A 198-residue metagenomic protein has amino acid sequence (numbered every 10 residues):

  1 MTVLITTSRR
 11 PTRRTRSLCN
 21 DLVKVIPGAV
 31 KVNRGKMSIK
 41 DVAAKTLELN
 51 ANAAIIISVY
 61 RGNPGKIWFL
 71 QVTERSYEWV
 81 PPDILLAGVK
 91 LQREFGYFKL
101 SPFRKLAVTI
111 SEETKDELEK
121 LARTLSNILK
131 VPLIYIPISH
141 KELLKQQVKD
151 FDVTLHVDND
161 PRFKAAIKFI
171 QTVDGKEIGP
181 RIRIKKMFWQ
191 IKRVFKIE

Functional and structural regions predicted by a protein language model:
M1-E198: Phospho-regulatory, Ser/Thr- and acidic-rich intrinsically disordered linkers and terminal tails that flank modular
